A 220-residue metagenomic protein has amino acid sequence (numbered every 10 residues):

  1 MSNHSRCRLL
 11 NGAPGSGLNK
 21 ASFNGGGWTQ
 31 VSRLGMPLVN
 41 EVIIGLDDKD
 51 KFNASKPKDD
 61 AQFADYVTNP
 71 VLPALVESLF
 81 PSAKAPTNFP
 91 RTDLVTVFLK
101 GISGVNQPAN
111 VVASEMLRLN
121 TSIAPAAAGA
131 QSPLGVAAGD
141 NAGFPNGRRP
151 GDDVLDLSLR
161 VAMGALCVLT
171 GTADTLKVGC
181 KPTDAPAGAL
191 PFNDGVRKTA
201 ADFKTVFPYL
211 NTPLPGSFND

Functional and structural regions predicted by a protein language model:
M1-D220: Surface-exposed extracytoplasmic segments
